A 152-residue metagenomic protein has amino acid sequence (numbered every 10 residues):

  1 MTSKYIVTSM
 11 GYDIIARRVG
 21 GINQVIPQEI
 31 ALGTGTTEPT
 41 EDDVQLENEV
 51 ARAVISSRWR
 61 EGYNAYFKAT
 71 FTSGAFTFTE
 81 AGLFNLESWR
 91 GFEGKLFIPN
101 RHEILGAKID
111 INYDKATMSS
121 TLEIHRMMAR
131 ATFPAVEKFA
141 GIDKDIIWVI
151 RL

Functional and structural regions predicted by a protein language model:
M1-T79, L86-L152: Small cysteine-rich, disulfide-bonded extracellular modules of the LU/uPAR three-finger superfamily and closely related
